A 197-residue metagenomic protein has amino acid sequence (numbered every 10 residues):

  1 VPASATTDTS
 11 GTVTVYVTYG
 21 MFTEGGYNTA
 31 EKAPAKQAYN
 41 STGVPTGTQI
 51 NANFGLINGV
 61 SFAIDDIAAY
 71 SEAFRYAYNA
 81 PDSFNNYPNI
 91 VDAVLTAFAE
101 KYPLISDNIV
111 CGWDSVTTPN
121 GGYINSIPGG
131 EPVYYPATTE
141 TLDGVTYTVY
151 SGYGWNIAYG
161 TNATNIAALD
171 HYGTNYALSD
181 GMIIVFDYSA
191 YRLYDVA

Functional and structural regions predicted by a protein language model:
V1-A197: Ubiquitin-like/PB1-type beta-grasp interaction modules and other compact soluble beta-rich domains
